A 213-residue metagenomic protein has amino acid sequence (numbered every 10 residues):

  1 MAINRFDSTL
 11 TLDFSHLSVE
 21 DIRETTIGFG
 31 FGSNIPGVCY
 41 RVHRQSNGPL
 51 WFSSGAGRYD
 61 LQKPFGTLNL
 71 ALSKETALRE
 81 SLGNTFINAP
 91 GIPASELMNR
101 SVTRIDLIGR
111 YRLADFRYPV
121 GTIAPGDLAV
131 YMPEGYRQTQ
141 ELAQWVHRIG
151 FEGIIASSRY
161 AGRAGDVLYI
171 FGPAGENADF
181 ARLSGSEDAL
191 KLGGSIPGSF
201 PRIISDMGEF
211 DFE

Functional and structural regions predicted by a protein language model:
A2-S53, L61, I87-E213: Active-site and NAD+-binding cores of ADP-ribose-processing enzymes
R58-A89: Extended catalytic/binding region for NAD+/ADP-ribose chemistry, centered on the ART fold
